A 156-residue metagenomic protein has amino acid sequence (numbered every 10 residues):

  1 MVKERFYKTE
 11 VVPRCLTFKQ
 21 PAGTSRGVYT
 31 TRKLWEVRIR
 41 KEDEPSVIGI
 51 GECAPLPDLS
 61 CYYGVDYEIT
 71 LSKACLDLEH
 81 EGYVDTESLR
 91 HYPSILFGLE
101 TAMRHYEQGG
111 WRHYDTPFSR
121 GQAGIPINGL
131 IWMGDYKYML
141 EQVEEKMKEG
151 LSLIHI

Functional and structural regions predicted by a protein language model:
V2-L153: N-terminal capping/lid subdomain adjacent to the active-site entrance of alpha/beta enzymes
